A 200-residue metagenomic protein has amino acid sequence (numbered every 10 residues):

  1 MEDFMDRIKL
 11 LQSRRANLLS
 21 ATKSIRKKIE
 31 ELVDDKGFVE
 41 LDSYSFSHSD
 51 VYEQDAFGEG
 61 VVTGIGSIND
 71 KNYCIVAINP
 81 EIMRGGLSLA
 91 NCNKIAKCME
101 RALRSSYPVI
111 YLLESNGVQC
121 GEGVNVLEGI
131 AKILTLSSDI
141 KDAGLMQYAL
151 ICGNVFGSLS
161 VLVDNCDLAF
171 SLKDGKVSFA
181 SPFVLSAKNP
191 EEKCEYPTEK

Functional and structural regions predicted by a protein language model:
M1-N72, N79, R84: Intrinsically disordered, low-complexity segments enriched in small/flexible residues
S24, F57, A90-N93, E128 (+1 more regions): Conserved active-site and cofactor/substrate-binding residues in soluble primary-metabolism enzymes
E30, N93, K97-E100, A131 (+1 more regions): Solvent-exposed alpha-helical segments within well-ordered globular domains of core cellular machineries
D34-F38, R104, S138, D174: Generic secondary-structure signature for well-ordered alpha-helical cores
D55-G60, G85-E100: Glycine-rich anion/phosphate-binding loops
I65-N79, N93-C120: A structural preference for short, pocket-lining loop segments at secondary-structure junctions
M83-A90, G121-N125: Flexible beta-alpha connector loops of hexameric P-loop NTPases
L113-K200: Conserved catalytic cores of soluble enzyme domains, especially glycine-rich substrate-binding beta-alpha loops
